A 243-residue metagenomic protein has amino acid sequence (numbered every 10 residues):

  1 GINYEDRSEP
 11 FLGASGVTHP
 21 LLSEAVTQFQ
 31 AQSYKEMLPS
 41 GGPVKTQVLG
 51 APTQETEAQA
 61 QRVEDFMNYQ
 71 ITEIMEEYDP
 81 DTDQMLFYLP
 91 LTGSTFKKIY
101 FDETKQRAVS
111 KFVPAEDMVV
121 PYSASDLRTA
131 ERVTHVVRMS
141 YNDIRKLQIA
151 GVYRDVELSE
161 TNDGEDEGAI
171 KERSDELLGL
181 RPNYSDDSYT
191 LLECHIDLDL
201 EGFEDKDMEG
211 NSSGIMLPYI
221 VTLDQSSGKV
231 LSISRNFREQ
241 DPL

Functional and structural regions predicted by a protein language model:
G1-P242: Extended, helix-rich architectural segments
